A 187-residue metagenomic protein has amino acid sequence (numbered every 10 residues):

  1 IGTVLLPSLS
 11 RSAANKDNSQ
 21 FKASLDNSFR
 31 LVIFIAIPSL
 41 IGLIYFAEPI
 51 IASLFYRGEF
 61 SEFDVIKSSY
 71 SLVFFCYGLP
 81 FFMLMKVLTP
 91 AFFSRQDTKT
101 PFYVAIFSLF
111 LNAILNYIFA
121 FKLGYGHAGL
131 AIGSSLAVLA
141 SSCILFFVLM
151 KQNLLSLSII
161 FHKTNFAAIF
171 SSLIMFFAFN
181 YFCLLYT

Functional and structural regions predicted by a protein language model:
I1-L185: Membrane-embedded alpha-helical bundles of multi-pass transporters/translocases, especially carrier/permease families
